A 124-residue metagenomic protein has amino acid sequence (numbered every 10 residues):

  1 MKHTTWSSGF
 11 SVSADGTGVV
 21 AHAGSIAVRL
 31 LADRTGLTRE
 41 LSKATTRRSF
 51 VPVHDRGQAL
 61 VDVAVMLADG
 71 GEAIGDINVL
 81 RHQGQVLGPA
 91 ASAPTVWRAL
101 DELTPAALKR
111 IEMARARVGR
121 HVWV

Functional and structural regions predicted by a protein language model:
M1-V124: Dynamic "connector" segments at or just before major functional cores
